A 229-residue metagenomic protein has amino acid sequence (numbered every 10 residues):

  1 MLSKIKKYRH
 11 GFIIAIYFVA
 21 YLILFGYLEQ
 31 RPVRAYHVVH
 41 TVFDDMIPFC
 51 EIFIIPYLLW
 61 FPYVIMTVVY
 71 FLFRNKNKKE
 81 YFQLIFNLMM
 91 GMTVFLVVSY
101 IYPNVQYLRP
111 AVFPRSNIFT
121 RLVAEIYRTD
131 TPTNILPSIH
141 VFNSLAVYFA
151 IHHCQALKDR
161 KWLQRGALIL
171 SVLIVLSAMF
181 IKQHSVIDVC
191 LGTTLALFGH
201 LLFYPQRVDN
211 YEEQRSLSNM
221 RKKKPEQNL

Functional and structural regions predicted by a protein language model:
M1-M66, E226-L229: N-terminal transmembrane-helix/juxtamembrane module of multi-pass inner/ER membrane proteins
Y21-Y27, M92-V98, I169-M179: Aromatic-anchored segments of alpha-helical transmembrane domains
L28-V42, R74-L157, N210-N219: Membrane-interface loops
P48-P62, R128-A150, V186, C190: Membrane-interface loop-to-helix entry segments
I65-V69, V141-D159, T194-F203: Membrane-interfacial alpha-helical segments at the cytosolic side of multi-pass membrane proteins
P110-F113, T131-L136, L173-L201: Interfacial helix-loop-helix junctions of multi-pass membrane proteins
D159-V172: Short hydrophobic alpha-helices at membrane interfaces in multi-pass membrane enzymes
S185, L191-L229: C-terminal membrane module of polytopic membrane proteins
